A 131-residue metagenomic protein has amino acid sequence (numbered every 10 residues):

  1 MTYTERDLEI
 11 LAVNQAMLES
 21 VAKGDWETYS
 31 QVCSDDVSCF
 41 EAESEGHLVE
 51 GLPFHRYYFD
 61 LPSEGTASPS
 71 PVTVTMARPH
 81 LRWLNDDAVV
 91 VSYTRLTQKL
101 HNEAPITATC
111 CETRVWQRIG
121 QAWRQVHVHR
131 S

Functional and structural regions predicted by a protein language model:
M1-D35, R124: Short, low-complexity N-terminal intrinsically disordered segments enriched in polar/charged residues
D7-L8, W26-D87, I106: A solvent-exposed, acidic/Ser-Thr-rich amphipathic alpha-helical stretch
M17, H55, M76-R82, T94-T97 (+1 more regions): Hydrophobic/aromatic beta-strand elements that line small-molecule binding cavities or substrate pockets in beta-rich
C33-S34, R95-T97, H129-R130: Short beta-strand segments enriched in hydrophobic/aromatic residues within well-folded beta-rich domains
L81-V90, A104, W116-A122: A short, structured loop/turn motif at beta-sheet edges
T97-I106: Short, cysteine-centered beta-strand-loop-beta hairpins and adjacent loop/turn segments enriched in charged/polar
T107-S131: Short beta-strand edge/turn micro-motifs at domain boundaries
